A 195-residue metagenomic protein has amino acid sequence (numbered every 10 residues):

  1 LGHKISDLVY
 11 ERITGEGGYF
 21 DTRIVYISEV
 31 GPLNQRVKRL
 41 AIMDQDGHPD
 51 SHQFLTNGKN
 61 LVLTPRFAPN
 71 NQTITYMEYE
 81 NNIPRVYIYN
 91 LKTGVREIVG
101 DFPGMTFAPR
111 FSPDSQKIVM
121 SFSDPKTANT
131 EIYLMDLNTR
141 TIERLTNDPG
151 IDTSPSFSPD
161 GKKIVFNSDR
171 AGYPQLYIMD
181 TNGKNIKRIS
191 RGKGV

Functional and structural regions predicted by a protein language model:
L1-H52: C-terminal/domain-edge helix-coil "capping" segments
E16-F20, P69-N70, P113-D114, P159-D160: Residue-level detector of Asp-centered blade-edge/turn motifs that repeat once per structural unit in beta-propeller
G17, E29-R39, N57-N60, M77-V86 (+6 more regions): A flexible loop/linker signature enriched in serine peptidases of the S9 family
I24, I74-T75, S115-I118, G161-V165: Hydrophobic beta-strand positions that form the internal "hydrophobic ladder" of WD40/Gbeta-like beta-propeller blades
D44-H48, N90-G94, D136-R140, D180-K184: Short loop/turn segments that connect beta-strands within beta-propeller blades
S51-Q53, E97, E143, I186-K187: A structural motif specific to WD40 beta-propellers
Q116-K117, D136, T141, N147 (+1 more regions): Tandem repeat domain/solenoid detector
